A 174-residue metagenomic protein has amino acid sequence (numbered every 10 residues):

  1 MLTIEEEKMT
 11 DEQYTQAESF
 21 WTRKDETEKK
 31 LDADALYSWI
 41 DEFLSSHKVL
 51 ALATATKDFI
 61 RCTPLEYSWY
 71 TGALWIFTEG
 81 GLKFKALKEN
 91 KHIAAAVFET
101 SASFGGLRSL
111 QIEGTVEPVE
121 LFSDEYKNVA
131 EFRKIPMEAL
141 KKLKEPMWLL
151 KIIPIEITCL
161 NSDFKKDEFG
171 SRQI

Functional and structural regions predicted by a protein language model:
M1-L31, L107-I174: Charged, gly/pro-rich active-site loop segments
E28-V49: Short, basic/aromatic recognition patches
A33-Y37, G80, R133-I135: Charged, amphipathic alpha-helical segments
H47-G80, L87, A95-E99, R108: Short beta-strand segments
A73-L74, H92, T115, E156: Structural motif
G80-G81, E145: A short beta-loop-beta micro-motif enriched in histidine and acidic residues
L82-K85, K165-D167: Short, surface-exposed beta-strand-loop junctions and turns on beta-sheet-rich folds
E89-I93, E131: Short, intrinsically disordered, mixed-charge
